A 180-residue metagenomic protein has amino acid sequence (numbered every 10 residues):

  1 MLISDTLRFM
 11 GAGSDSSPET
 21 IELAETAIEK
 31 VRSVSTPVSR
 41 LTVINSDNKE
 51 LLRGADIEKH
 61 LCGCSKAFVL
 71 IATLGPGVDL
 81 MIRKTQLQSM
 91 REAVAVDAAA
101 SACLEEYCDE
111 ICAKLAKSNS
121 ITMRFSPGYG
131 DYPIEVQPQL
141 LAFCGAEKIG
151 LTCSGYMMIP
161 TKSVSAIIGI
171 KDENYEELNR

Functional and structural regions predicted by a protein language model:
M1-Q88, E92, V96: Active-site helix-to-loop segments that bind/position phosphate- or nucleotide-bearing substrates and donors across
K30, K49, K59, K66 (+5 more regions): Context-gated lysine
V43, D47, I82-Q86, C108 (+5 more regions): Generic alpha-helix signal with a bias toward terminal, lower-confidence helices and secondary-structure junctions
V78, L104, Y175-L178: Residues in flexible loops and secondary-structure boundaries
Q88-E147: Internal, well-folded beta-alpha domain core
I121-R180: Short terminal or interdomain "cap/linker" segment that borders an active site or interface and mediates
